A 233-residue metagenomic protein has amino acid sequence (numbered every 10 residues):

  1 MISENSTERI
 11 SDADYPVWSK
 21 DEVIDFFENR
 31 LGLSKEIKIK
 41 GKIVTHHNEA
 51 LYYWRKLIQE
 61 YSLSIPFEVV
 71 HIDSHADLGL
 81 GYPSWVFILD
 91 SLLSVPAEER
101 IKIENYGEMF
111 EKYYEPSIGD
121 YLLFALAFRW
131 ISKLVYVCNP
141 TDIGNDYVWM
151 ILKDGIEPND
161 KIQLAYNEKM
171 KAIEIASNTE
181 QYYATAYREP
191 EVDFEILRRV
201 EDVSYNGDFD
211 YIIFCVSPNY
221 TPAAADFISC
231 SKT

Functional and structural regions predicted by a protein language model:
M1-T233: Conserved alpha-helical scaffold segments that buttress catalytic/binding sites
